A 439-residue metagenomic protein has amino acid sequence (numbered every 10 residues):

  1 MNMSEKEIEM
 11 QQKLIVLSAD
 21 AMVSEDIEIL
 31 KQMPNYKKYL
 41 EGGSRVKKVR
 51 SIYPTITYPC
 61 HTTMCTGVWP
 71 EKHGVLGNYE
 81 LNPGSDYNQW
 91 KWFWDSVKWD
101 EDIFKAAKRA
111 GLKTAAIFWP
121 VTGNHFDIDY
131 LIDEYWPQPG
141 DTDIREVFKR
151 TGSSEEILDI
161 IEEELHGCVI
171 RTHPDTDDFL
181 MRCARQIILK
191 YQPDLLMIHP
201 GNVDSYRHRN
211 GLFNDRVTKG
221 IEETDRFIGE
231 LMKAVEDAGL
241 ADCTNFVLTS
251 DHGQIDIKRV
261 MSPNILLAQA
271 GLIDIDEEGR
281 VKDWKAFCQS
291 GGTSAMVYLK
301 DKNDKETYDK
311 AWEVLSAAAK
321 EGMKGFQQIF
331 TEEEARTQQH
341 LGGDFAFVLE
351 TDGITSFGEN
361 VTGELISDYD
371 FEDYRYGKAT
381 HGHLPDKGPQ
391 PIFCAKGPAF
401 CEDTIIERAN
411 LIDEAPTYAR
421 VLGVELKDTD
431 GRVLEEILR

Functional and structural regions predicted by a protein language model:
N2-S44: Active-site-proximal N-terminal segment of extracellular/periplasmic enzymes that hydrolyze or transfer
E7-I8, P174-I198, V203-T244, W312 (+1 more regions): A long, amphipathic alpha-helix that forms part of the scaffold/cap immediately adjacent to metal-dependent active
I27-T63, G67-E71, A115: Short, structured active-site-proximal loop/turn typified by the sulfatase FGly-forming signature C/S-X-P-X-R
K37, K105, S294-F326, E407-R432: Non-catalytic, well-ordered alpha-helical segments in soluble enzyme domains
K48, K113-F118, L195-H199, L248-T249 (+2 more regions): A structural signal for short, well-ordered beta-strand segments and their strand-loop junctions that often border
W69-G211, S316, K320, G358: His/Asp/Glu-rich, glycine-adjacent segments that coordinate divalent cations and/or stabilize oxyanion chemistry on
E80, G84-S96, D100, E230-R375: Secreted, luminal/periplasmic, and some membrane-associated catalytic domains that remodel anionic oxygen-ester
L272, D276-E306, Y376-V421: Substrate-binding rim/cap in mid-to-C-terminal beta-strand-loop elements of soluble/periplasmic
